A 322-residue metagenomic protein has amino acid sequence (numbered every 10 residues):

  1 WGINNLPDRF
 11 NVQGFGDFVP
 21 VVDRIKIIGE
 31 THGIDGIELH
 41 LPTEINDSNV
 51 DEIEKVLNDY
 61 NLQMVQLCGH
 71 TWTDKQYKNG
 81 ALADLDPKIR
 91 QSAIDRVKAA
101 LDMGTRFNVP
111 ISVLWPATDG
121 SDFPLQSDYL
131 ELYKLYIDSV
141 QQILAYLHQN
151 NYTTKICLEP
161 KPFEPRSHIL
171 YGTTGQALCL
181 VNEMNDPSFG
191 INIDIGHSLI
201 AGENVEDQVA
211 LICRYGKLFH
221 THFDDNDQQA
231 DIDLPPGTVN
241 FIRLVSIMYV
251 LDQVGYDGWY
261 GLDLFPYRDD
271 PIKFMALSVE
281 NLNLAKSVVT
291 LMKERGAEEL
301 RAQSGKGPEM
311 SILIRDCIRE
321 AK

Functional and structural regions predicted by a protein language model:
W1-G14, F18-H32, N58, Q141-A145 (+2 more regions): Histidine-acidic metal/acid-base catalytic patches
W1-G2, Q63-T71, A93, L114-W115 (+1 more regions): Non-cysteine beta-strand/loop elements that form the S-adenosyl-L-methionine
W1-P7, T71-N79, D119-F123, F163 (+1 more regions): Conserved radical SAM core fold
G36-E38, Q66, V113, C157 (+2 more regions): Conserved beta-strand positions in the central sheet of alpha/beta enzyme cores
G36-L57, D122: Glycine-rich, proline-tolerant flexible connector loops at the mouths of alpha/beta enzymes
L41-E44, T71, P116, D225 (+1 more regions): Residues that line or immediately flank small-molecule/substrate-binding pockets and catalytic motifs
E44-I45, T118-S121, K161-R166, H197-S198 (+1 more regions): Short, internal active-site loops enriched in acidic
D59, M64, Q76-G190, S311-D316 (+1 more regions): Active-site acidic/histidine proton-transfer and metal-coordination neighborhood in alpha/beta enzyme cores
